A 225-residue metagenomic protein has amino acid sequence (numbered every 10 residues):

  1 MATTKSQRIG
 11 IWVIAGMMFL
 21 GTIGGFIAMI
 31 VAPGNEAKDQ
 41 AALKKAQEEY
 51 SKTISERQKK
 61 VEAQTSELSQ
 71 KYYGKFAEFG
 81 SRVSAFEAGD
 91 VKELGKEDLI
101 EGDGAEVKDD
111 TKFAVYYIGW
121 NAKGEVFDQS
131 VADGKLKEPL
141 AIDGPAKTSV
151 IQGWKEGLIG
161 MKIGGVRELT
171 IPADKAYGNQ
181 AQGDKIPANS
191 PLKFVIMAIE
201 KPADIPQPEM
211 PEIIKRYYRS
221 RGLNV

Functional and structural regions predicted by a protein language model:
M1-V225: Cross-family detector of peptidyl-prolyl cis-trans isomerase
